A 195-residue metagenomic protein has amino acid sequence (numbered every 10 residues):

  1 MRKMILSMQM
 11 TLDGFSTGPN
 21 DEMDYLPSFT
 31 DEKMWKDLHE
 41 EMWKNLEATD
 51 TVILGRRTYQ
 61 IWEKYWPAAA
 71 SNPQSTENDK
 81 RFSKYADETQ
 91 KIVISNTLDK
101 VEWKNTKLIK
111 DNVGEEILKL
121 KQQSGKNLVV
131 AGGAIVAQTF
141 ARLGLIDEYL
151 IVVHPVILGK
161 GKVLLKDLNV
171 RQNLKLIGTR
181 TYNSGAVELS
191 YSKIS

Functional and structural regions predicted by a protein language model:
M1-L145, P155-S195: Portal/gating segments that form or line small-molecule/metal binding sites
E148: Short, conserved catalytic or interaction motifs in soluble domains
